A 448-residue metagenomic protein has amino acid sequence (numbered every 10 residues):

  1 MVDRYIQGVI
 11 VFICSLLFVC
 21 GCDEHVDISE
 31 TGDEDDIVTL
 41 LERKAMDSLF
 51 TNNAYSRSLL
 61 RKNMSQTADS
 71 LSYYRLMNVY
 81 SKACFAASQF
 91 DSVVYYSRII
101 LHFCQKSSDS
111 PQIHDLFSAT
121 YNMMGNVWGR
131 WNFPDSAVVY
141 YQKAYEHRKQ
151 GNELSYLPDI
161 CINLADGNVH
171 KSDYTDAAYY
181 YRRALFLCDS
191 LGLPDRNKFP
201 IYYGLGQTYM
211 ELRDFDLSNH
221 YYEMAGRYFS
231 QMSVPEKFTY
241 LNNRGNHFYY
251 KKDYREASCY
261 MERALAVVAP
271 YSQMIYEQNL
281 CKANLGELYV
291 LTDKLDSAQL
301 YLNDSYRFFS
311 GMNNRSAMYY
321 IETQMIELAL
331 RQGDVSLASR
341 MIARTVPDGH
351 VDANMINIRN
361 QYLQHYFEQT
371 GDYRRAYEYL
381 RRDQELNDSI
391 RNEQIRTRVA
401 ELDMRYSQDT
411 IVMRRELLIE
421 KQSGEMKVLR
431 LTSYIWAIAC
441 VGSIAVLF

Functional and structural regions predicted by a protein language model:
C22-R98, Q112-L116: N-terminal leader/linker segments that initiate helical-solenoid repeat arrays
V26, T31-E34, V38-R43, D47-F50 (+6 more regions): Hydrophobic positions within repeat-based interaction scaffolds
G32, A68, S108, Q112 (+7 more regions): Structural signature of alpha-solenoid helical repeat scaffolds
D47-S48, D69-S70, D91-S92, S110 (+8 more regions): Coil residues (strongly favoring Ser/Thr
R61-S65, I99-S108, Y145-H147, R182-S190 (+5 more regions): Amphipathic alpha-helical segments of tetratricopeptide repeats
N78-A86, D115-R130, S155-H170, R196-E211 (+4 more regions): Conserved alpha-helical positions within TPR/SEL1-like repeat arrays
